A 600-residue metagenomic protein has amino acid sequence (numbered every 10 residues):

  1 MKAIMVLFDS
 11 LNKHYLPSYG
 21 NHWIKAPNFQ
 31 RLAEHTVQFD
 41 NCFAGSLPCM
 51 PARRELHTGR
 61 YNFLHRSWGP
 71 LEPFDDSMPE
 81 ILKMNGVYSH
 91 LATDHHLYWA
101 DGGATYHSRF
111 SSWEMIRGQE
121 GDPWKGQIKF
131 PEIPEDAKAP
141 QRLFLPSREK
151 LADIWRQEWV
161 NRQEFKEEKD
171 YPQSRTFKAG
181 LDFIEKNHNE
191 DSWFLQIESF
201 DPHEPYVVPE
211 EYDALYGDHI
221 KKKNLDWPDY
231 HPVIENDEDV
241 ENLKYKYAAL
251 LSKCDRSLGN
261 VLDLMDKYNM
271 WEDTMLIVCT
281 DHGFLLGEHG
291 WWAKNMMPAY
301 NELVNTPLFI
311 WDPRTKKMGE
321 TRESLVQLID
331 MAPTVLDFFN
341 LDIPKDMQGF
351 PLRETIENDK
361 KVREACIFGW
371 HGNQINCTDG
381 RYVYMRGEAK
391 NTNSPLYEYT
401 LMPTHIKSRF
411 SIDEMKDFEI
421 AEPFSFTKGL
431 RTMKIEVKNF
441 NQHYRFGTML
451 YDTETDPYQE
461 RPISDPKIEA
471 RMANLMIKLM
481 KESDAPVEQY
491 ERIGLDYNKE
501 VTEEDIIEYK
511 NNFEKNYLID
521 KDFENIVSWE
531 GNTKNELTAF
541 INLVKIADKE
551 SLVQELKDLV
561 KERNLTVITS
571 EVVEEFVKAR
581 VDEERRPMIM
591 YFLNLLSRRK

Functional and structural regions predicted by a protein language model:
M1, Q38, F424-M449, T453-K521: Long, internal low-complexity/basic segments
M1-M5, G103-E114, L145-E158, F165-K221 (+2 more regions): Active-site regions of oxyanion-processing enzymes, predominantly non-cytosolic
M1-V37, S46, K83, F446 (+1 more regions): Active-site-proximal N-terminal segment of extracellular/periplasmic enzymes that hydrolyze or transfer
I24, P205-H219, L264-Q327, Q348 (+1 more regions): Histidine-centered active-site microenvironments of extracellular/periplasmic hydrolases and transferases
A26, L56, R162, K169 (+5 more regions): Polar, surface-exposed loop/tail segments that function as active-site lids or cofactor/substrate-recognition elements
E55-K166, G369-W370: Catalytic-site neighborhoods of secreted/periplasmic enzymes that process anionic sulfate/phosphate groups
D170-H188, W227-T274, F338: A long, amphipathic alpha-helix that forms part of the scaffold/cap immediately adjacent to metal-dependent active
F284-E288, A332, F339-M449: C-terminal cap/loop subdomain of S1 sulfatases and analogous C-terminal strand-loop tails that border
